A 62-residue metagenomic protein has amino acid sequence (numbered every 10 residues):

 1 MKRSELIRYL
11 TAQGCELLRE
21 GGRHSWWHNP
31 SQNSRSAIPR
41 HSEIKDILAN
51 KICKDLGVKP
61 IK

Functional and structural regions predicted by a protein language model:
K2-C15: Amphipathic alpha-helical segments
Q13, P30-K62: C-terminal structural segments of small proteins and small subunits
Q13-S31: Major-groove DNA-recognition helix of helix-turn-helix-type DNA-binding domains
